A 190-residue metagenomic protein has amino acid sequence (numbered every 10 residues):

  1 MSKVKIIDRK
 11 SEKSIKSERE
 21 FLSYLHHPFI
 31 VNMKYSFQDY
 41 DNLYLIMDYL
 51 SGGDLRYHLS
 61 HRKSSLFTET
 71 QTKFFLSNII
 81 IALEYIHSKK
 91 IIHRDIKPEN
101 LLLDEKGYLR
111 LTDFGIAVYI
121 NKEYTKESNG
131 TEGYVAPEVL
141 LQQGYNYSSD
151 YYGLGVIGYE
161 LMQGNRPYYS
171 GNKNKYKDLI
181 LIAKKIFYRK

Functional and structural regions predicted by a protein language model:
M1-H26: Conserved N-lobe beta3->alphaC-helix segment of eukaryotic protein kinase catalytic domains
Y35-S36: A short, aromatic-enriched beta-strand patch in the conserved N-lobe beta-sheet of the protein kinase catalytic domain
D41-D54, H58: Conserved short submotifs of the Hanks-type protein kinase catalytic core that shape the nucleotide-binding pocket
R56-L66: AlphaC helix of the protein kinase catalytic domain
F75-L76: Activation segment signature within eukaryotic-like protein kinase domains
D150: Conserved catalytic-loop aspartate of Hanks-type protein kinases
